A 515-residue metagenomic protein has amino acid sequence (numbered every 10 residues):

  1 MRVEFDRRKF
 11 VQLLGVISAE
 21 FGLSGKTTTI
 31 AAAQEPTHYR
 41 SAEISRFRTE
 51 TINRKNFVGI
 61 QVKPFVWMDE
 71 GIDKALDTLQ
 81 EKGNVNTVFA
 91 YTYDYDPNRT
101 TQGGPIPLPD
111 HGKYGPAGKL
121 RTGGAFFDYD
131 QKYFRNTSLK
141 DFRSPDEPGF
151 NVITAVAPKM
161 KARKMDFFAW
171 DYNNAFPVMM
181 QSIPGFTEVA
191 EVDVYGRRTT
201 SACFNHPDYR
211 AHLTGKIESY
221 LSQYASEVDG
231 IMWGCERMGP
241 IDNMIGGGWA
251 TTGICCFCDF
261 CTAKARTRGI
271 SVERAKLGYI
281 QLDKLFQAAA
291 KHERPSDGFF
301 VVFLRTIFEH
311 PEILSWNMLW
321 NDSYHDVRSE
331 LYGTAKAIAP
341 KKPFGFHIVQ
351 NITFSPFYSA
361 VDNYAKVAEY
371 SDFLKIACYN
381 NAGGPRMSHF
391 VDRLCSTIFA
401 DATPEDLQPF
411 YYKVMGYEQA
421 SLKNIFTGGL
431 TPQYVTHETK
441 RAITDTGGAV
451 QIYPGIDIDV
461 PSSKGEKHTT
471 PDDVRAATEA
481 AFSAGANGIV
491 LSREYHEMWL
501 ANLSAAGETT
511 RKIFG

Functional and structural regions predicted by a protein language model:
M1-S18: N-terminal secretory signal peptides and thylakoid transit peptides that target proteins across membranes
V3, S24-K55: C-terminal segment of N-terminal export signals and the immediately downstream linker at the start of the mature
K55-N56, F142-R143, F168-Q223, T252-A265 (+1 more regions): Active-site-adjacent "subsite" loops/lids of carbohydrate-active enzymes
K74-P97, R121, S226-V228, A484-G488: Catalytic domains of carbohydrate-active enzymes, especially glycoside hydrolases
V85-D146: Aromatic-lined carbohydrate-binding/catalytic grooves of carbohydrate-active enzymes
T100-L120, A175-R197, G234-F303, M387-E405: Aromatic- and acidic-residue-enriched segments that line the glycan-binding/catalytic groove of carbohydrate-active
F168-F176, M232-E236, A275-L282, N321-P356 (+1 more regions): Aromatic-lined carbohydrate-recognition surfaces of secreted/lumenal glycan-active proteins
S371-P385, G428-R441, D445-G507: Substrate-binding cleft of secreted/luminal carbohydrate-active enzymes
